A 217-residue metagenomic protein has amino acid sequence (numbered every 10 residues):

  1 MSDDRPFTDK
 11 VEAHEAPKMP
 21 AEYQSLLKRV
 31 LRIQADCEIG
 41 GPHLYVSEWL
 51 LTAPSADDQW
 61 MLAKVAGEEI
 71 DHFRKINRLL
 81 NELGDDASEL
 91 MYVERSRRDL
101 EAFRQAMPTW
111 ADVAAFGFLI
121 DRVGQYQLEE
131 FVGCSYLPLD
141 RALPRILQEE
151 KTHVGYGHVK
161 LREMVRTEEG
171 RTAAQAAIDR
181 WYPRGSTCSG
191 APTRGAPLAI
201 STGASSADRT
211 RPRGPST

Functional and structural regions predicted by a protein language model:
M1-H14, A87-R95: Acidic, low-complexity proline/glycine-rich segments
S2, Q59, K64-Y92, G157-V165: Conserved alpha-helical segments that form or flank metal/cofactor-binding pockets of metalloenzymes
V11-Q34, V93-G117, C134, T167-E168 (+1 more regions): Acidic/His metal-coordination segments adjacent to aromatic residues that form catalytic metal sites in metalloenzymes
M19-Y23, G41-K64, G124-L139: Helix-loop segments that flank and shape redox-cofactor active sites
Y23-Q34, A53-D71, V113, P138-E150: Alpha-helical scaffold segments that form or flank carboxylate-/histidine-based iron centers
C37-Y45, H72, I120-Q127, H153: Amphipathic, well-ordered alpha-helical segments in soluble domains
D85-V159, A177, P183-R184: Active-site-proximal alpha-helical scaffolds that flank and shape metal-associated catalytic sites
A142, T152-K160, M164-T217: Secondary-shell segments that build the walls of catalytic and ion/ligand-binding clefts
